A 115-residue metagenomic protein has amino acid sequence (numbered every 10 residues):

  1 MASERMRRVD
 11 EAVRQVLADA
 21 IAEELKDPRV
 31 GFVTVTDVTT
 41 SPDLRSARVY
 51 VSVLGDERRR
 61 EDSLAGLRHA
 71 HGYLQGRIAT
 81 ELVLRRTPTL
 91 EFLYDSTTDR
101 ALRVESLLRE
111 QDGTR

Functional and structural regions predicted by a protein language model:
M1-A47, S52-R115: Charge-rich, low-complexity N-terminal segments
